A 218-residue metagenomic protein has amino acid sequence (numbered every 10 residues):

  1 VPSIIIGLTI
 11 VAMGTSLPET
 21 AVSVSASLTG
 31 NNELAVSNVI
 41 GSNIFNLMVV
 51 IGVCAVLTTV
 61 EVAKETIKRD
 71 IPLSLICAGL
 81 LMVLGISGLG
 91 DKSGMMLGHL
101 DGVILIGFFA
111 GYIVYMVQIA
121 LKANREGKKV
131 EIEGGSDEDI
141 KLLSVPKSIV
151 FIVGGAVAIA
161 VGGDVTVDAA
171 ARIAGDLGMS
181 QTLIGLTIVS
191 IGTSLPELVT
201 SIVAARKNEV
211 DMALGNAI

Functional and structural regions predicted by a protein language model:
V1-I218: Hydrophobic alpha-helical segments, chiefly the membrane-spanning helices and signal/signal-anchor peptides
